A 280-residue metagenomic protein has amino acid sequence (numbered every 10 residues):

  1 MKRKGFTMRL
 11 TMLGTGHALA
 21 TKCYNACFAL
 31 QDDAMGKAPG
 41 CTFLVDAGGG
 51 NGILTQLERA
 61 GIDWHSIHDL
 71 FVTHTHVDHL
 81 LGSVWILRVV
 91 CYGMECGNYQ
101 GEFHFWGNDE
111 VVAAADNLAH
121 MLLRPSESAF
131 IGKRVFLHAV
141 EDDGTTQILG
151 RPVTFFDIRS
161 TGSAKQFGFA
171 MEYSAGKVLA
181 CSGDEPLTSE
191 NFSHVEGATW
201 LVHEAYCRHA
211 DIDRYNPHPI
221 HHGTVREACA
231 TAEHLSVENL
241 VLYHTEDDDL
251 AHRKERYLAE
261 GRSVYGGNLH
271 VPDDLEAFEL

Functional and structural regions predicted by a protein language model:
K4-A60, K165-G183: Conserved beta-strand hairpin/beta-sheet module of binuclear metal-dependent hydrolase folds, prominently
L10, D46, L57, H74 (+7 more regions): Divalent metal-coordination and catalytic microenvironments
A20-C23, A139-H194, A198-A210: Active-site-proximal loop/helix segment associated with metal-binding centers of metalloenzymes
L44-G48, I67-T75, N108, L179-G183 (+3 more regions): Active-site neighborhood of phospho(di)ester-bond hydrolases with catalytic His/Asp-centered motifs
N51-F103: Active-site metal-binding motif and surrounding structural segment of the metallo-beta-lactamase
G52-L54, R134-H138, A180-P186, H222: Short gly/ser/thr-rich secondary-structure transition/capping motifs
Y99-K165, D274: Metallo-beta-lactamase
P186-L275: Cap/insert and terminal regions of metallo-dependent hydrolase folds
